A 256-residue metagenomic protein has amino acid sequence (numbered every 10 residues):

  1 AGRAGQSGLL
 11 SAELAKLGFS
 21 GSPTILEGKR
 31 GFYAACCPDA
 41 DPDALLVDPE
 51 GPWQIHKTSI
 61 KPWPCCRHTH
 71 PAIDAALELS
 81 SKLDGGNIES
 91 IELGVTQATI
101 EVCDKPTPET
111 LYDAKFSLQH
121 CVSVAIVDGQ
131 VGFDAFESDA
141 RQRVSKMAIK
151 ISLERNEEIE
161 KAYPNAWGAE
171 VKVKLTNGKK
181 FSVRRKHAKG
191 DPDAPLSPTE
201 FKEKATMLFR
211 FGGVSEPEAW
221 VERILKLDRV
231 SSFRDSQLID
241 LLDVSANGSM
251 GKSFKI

Functional and structural regions predicted by a protein language model:
A1-L9, E13-I256: Terminal-appendage/accessory-domain detector
